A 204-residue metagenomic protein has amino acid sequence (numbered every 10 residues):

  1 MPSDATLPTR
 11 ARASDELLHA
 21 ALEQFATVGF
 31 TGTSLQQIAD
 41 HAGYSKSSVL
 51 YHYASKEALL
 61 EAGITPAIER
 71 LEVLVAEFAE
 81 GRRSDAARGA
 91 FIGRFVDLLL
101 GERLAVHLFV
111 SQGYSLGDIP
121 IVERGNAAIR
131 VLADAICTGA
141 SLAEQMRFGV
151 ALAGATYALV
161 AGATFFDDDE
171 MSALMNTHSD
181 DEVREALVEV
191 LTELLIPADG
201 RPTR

Functional and structural regions predicted by a protein language model:
M1, R130-G139, A161-R204: C-terminal peripheral helix-coil segments that are non-catalytic and often amphipathic
E16, A20, Q24-A58, A62: Helix-turn-helix
E16, A90-R94, L108, M146-G154 (+1 more regions): Amphipathic alpha-helical interaction segments
A62, V73-A105: Hydrophobic alpha-helical connector segments
G63, A67, L71, R124-A128 (+1 more regions): Hydrophobic/aromatic residues within well-ordered alpha-helical segments
E72, S115-L152: Amphipathic alpha-helical packing segments from all-alpha helical-bundle domains
G93-L100, S111-S115, L132-A135: Helix-loop "lid/cap" segments that line or gate small-molecule binding pockets
H107-S111, T203: Short, hydrophobic secondary-structure boundary micro-motifs
